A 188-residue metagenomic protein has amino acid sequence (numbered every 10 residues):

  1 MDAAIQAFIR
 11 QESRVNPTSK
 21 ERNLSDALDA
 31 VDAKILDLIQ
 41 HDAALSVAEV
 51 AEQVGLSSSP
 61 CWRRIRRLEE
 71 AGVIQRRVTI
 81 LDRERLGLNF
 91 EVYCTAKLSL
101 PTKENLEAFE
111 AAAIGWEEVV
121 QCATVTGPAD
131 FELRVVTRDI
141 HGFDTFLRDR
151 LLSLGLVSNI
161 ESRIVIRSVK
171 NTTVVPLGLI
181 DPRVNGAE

Functional and structural regions predicted by a protein language model:
M1-E188: A compositional/biophysical signature of low hydrophobicity enriched in polar/charged and small residues
